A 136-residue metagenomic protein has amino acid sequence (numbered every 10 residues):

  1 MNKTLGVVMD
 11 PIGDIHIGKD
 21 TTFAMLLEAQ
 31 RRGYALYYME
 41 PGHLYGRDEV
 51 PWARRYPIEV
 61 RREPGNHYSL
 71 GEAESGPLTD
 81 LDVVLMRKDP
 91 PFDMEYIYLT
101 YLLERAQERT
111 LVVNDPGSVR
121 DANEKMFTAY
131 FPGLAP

Functional and structural regions predicted by a protein language model:
N2, D14-P136: Conserved N-proximal alpha/beta basic substrate-recognition cap immediately N-terminal to, or forming the N-lobe
M9-D10: Extended, domain-scale alpha-helical bundle/helix-rich regions
